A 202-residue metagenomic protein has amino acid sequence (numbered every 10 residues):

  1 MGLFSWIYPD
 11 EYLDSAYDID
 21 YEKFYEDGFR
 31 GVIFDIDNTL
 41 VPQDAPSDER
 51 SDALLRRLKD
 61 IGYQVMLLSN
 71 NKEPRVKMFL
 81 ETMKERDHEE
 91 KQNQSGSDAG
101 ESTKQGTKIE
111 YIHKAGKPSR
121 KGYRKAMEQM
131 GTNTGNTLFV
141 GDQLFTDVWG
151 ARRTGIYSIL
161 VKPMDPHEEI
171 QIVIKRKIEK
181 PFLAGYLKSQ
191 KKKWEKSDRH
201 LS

Functional and structural regions predicted by a protein language model:
G2-F34, R56-Q64, L68-S202: Asp-based, Mg2+/Mn2+-dependent phosphohydrolase catalytic module
D37: Anionic group-transfer/hydrolysis microenvironments
S47-A53: Charged helix-capping and loop-helix junction motifs
